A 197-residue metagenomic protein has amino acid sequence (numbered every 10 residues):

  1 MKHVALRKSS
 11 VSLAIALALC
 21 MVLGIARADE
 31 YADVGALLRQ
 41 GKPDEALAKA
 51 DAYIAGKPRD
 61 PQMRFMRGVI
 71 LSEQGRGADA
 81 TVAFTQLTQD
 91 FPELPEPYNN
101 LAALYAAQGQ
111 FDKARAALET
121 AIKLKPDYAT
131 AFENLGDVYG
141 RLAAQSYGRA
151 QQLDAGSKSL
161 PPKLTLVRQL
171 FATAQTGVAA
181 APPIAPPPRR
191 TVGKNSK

Functional and structural regions predicted by a protein language model:
R27, P61-Q62, P95-E96, A129 (+1 more regions): Helix-start (N-cap) detector for alpha-helical repeat units in TPR-like alpha-solenoids, especially tetratricopeptide
R39-Q40, E73-Q74, A107, R141 (+1 more regions): Register position in tetratricopeptide repeats
